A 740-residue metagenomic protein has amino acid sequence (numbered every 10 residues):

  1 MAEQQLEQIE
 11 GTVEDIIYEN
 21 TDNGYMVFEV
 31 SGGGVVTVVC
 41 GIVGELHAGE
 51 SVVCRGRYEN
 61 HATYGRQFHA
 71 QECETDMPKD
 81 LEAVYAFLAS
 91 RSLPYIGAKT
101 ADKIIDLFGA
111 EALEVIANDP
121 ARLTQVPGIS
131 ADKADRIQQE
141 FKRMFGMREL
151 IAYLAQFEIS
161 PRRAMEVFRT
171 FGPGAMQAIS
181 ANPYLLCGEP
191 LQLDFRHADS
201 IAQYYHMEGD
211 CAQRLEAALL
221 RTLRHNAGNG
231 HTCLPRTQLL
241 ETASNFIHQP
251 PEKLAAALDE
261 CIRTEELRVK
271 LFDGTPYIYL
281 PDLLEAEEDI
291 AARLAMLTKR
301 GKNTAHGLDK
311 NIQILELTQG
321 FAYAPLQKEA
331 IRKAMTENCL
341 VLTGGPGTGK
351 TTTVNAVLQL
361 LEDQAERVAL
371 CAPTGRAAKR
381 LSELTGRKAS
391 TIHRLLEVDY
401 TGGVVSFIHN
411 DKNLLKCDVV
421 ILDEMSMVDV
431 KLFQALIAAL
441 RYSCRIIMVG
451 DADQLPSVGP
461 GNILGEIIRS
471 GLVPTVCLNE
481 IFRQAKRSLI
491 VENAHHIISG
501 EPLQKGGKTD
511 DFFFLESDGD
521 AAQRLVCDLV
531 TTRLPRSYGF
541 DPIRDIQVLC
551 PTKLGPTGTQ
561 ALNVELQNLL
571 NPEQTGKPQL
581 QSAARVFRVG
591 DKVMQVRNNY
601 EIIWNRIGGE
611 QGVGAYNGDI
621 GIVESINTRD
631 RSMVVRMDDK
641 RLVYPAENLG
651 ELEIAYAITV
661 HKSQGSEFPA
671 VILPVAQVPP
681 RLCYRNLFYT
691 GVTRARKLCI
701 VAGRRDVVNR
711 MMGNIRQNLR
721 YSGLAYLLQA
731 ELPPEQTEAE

Functional and structural regions predicted by a protein language model:
Q4, Y25-S31, V38-V39, H47-Y58 (+4 more regions): Accessory alpha-helical DNA-binding modules that contact the DNA backbone or grooves
Q5-N20, G56, I620-E624: Structural detector for short beta-strands of small beta-barrel domains
E19-E29, R629-V634: Short aromatic-glycine-enriched beta-strand elements
A155, R214, R224-G228, V269-R332: Pre-P-loop entry segment of helicase/translocase ATPase cores
L342, L370: Hydrophobic anchor at the beta1->P-loop junction of P-loop NTPases
A356, L360, Q364-E366, A372-L384 (+6 more regions): Conserved helicase motor core of SF1/SF2 NTP-dependent helicases
A452-V613: Conserved helicase motor core of P-loop NTPases
I607, N617-E740: C-terminal accessory regions
